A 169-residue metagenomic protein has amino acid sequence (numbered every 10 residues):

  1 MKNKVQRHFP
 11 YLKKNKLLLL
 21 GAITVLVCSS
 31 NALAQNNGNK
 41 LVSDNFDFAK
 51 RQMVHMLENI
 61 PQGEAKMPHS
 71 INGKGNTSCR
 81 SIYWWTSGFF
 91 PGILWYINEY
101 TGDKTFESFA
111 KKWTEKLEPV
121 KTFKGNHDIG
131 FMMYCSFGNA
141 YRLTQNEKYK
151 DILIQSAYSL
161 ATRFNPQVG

Functional and structural regions predicted by a protein language model:
M1-K40: Bacterial Sec-dependent N-terminal signal peptides
Q35-G169: Glycan-recognition and catalytic cores of secretory/periplasmic carbohydrate-active enzymes
